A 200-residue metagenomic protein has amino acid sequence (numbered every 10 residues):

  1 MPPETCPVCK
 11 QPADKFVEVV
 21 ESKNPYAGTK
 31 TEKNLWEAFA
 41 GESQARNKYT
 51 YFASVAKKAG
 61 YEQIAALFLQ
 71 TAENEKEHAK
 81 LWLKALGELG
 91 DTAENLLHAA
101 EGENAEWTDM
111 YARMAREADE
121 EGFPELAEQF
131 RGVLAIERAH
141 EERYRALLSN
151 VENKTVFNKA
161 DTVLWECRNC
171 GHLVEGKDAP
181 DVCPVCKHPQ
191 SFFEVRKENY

Functional and structural regions predicted by a protein language model:
M1-Y200: Non-heme di-metal
